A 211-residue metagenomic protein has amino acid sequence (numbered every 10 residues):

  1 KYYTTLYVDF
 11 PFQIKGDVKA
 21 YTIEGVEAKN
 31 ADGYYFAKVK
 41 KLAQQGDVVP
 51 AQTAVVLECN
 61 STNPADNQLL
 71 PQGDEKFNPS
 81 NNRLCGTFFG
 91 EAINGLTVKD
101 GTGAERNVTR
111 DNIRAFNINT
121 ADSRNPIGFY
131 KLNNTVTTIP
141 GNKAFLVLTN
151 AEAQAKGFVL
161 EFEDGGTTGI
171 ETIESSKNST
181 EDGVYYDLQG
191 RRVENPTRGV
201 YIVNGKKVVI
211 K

Functional and structural regions predicted by a protein language model:
K1, K19, D32-G33, G86 (+3 more regions): Intrinsically disordered, low-complexity segments enriched in small/polar residues
K1-G16, Q44-N125, L132-G169: A short, polar beta-strand/turn micro-motif
K1-V39: N-terminal domain-start segments of secreted/luminal proteins
K19-A31, I113-S123, D182-Y186: Short beta-strand segments and strand-loop junctions that repeat across beta-rich extracellular domains
E24-N30, G166-K211: C-terminal outer-membrane/trafficking sorting elements
Y34-Q44, D187, R191-E194: A short, well-structured beta->alpha microelement
A37-V39, I127-L132: Generic recognition of long tandem-repeat/solenoid scaffolds
